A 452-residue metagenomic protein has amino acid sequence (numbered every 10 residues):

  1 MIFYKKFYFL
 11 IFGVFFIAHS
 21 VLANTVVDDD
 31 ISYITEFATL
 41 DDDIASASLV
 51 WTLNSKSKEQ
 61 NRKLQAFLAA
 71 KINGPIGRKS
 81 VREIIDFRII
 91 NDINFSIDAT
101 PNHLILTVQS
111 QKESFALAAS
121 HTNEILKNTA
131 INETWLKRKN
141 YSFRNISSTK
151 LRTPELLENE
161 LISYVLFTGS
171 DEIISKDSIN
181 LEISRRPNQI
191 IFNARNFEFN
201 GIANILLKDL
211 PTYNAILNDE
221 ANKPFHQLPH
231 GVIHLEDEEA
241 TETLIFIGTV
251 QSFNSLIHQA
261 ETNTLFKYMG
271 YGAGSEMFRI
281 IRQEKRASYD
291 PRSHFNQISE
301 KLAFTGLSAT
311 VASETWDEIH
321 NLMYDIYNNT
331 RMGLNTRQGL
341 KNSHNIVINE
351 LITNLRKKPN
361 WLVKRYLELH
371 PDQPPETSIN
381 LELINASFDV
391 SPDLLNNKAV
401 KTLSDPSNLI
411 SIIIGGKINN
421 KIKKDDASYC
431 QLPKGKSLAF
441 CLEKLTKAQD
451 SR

Functional and structural regions predicted by a protein language model:
M1-F9: Bacterial N-terminal signal peptides that target proteins for export
I2-F3, R279, L362: Short alpha-helical segments used as structural interaction elements across diverse proteins
Y8-H19: Bacterial N-terminal signal peptides
G13, G248, G306-A309: Small side chains
L22-I85, S120, L181-Q283, I410-R452: His/Glu-rich zincin catalytic helix
E83-D219, K285, P291-R452: Charge-rich, well-structured scaffold segments of protease-associated domains
